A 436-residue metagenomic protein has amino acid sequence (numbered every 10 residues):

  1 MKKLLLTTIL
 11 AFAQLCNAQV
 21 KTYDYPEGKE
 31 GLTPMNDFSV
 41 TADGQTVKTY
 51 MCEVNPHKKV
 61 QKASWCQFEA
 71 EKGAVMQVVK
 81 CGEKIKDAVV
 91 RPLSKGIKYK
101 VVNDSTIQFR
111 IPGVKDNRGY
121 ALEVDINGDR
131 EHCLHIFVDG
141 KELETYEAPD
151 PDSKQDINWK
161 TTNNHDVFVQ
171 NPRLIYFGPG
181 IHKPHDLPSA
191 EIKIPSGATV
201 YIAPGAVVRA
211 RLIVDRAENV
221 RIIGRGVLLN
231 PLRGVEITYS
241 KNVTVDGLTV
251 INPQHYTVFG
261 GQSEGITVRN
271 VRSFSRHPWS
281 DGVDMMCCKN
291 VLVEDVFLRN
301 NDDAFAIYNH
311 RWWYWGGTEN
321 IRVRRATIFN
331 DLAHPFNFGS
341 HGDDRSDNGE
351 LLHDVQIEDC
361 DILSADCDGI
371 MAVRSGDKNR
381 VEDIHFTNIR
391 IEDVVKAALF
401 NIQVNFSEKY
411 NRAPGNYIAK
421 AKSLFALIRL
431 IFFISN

Functional and structural regions predicted by a protein language model:
M1-L4: Positively charged n-region of N-terminal signal peptides that target proteins for export
L6-A18: Hydrophobic h-region of N-terminal signal peptides that target proteins for export in Gram-negative bacteria
A18-S196, R209-A210, R216-R221, R225-L232 (+1 more regions): Extracellular "leader-to-stem" segments immediately downstream of a signal peptide or signal-anchor in secreted/lumenal
F109-I111, H182-T199, V207-I223, L229-T244 (+4 more regions): Extracellular beta-strand-rich solenoid/capping regions of secreted or surface-exposed proteins that bind or remodel
E191, R211, G234, Y256-T257 (+5 more regions): Structural detector of coil-to-beta-strand junctions
G197-T199, P204, E218-L228, K241-N252 (+6 more regions): Right-handed parallel beta-helix
S340, N348-L351, R374-R380: Glycine-centered low-complexity coil/loop motifs and glycine-rich tracts, especially the flexible linkers
C367-N436: Extracellular beta-rich repeat passengers
